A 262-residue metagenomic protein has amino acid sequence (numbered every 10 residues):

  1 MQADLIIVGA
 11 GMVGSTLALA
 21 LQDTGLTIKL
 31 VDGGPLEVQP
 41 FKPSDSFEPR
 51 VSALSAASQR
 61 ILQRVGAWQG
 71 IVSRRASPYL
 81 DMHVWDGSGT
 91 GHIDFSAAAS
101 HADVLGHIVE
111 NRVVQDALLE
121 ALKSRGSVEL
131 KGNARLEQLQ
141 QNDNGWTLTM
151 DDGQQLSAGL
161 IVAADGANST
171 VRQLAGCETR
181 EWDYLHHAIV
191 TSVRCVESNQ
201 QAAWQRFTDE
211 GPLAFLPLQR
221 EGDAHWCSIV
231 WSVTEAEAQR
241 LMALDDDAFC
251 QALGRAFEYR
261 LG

Functional and structural regions predicted by a protein language model:
A3-L30: N-terminal Rossmann-like FAD-binding beta1-loop-alpha1 element of flavoenzymes
V13, L36, N168: Conserved Rossmann-like nucleotide-cofactor binding loop
A20, A117, A121, S192: Rossmann-fold NAD(P)-dependent oxidoreductase module
Q22-P49: Glycine-rich FAD pyrophosphate-binding loop
D45-G87: N-terminal FAD cofactor-binding segment of flavoenzymes
R74-L174, W182-H187: Conserved N-terminal helical subregion
L174-A175, H187-L218: Flavin-dependent oxidoreductases
D209-G262: Conserved FAD/dinucleotide-binding core of flavoprotein oxidoreductases
